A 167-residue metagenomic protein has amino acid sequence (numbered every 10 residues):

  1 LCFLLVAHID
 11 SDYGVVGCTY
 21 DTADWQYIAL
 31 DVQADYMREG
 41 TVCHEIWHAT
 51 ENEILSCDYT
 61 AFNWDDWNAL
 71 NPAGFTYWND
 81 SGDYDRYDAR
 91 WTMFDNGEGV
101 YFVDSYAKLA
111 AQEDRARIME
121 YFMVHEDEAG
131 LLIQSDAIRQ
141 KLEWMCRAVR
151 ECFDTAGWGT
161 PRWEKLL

Functional and structural regions predicted by a protein language model:
F3-L167: Active-site-flanking segments in enzyme catalytic domains
